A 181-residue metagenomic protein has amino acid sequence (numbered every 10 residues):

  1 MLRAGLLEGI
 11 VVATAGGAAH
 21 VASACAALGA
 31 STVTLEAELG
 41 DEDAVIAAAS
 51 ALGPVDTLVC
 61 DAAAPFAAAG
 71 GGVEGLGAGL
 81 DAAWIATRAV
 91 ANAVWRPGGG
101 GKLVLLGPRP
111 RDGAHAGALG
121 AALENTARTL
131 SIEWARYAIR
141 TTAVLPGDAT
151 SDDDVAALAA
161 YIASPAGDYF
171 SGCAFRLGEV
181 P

Functional and structural regions predicted by a protein language model:
M1-T34: Canonical Rossmann dinucleotide-binding motif of NAD(H)/NADP(H)-dependent dehydrogenases/reductases, specifically
R3-A4, A62-R136, A143-A149: Catalytic loop of short-chain dehydrogenase/reductase
T14-A18, L35-L39, C60-A64, G107-R109 (+2 more regions): Structural motif
G16-G17, A114, A122, G167: NAD(P)H cofactor-binding loop motif with strongest signal on the N-terminal glycine-rich segment
S31-E36, D43-G70, G79, G99 (+2 more regions): A glycine-rich helix->loop->beta "capping" turn within Rossmann-like NAD(P)(H)-dependent oxidoreductase domains
I85, R136-I139, A143-P181: C-terminal helical subdomain
